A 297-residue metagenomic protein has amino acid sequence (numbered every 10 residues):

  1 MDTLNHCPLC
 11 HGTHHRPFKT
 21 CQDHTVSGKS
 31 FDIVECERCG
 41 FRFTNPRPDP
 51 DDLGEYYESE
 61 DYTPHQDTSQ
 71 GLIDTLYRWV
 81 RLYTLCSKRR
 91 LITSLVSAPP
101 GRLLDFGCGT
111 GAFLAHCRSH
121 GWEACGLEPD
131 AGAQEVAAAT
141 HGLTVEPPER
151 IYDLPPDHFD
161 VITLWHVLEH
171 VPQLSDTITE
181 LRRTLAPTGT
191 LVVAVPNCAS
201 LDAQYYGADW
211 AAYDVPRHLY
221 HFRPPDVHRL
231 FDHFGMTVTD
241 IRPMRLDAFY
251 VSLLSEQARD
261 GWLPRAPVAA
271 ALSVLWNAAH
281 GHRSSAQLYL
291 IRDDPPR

Functional and structural regions predicted by a protein language model:
M1-G71: N-terminal juxtadomain amphipathic helix that follows a signal peptide/anchor or precedes a small N-terminal auxiliary
M1-H6, K19-V26, D240-R297: A C-terminal cap/extension of S-adenosyl-L-methionine-dependent methyltransferases that defines the acceptor-substrate
T3-L4, T84-Y206, H221-H233, L246 (+1 more regions): Conserved SAM-binding loop
H6-R16, P225-R242: A SAM-dependent methyltransferase catalytic signature shared across enzymes that methylate proteins
S30, A211-P225: Acceptor-substrate binding/catalytic loop of class I
D32-I33, D61, E135, A139-L143 (+2 more regions): Short low-complexity, flexible loop/linker segments enriched in glycine and/or proline with clustered acidic
Q70-I73, Y206-V215, L254-G261: Short glycine/proline- and charge-enriched loop/turn segments that cap or connect secondary-structure elements
L72-K88: Conserved SAM-binding loop and adjacent beta-strand
